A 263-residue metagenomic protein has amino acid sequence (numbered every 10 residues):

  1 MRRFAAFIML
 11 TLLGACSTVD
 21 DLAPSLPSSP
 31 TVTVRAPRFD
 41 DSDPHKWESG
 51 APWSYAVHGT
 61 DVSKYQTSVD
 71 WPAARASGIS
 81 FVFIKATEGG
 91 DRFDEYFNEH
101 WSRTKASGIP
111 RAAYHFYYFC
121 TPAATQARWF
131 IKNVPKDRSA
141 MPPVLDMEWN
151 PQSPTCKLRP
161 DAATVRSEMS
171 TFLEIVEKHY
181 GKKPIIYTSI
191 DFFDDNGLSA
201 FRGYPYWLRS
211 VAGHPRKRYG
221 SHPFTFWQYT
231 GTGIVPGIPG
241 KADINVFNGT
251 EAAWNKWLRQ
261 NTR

Functional and structural regions predicted by a protein language model:
R2-F7: Sec-dependent signal peptide recognition, specifically the positively charged N-region followed immediately by
L10, A76, K136-D137, K178 (+1 more regions): Alpha-helix termination/capping residues and helix-transition junctions
L12-A15: C-terminal motif of bacterial Sec signal peptides marking the signal peptidase cleavage site
D20-G59, F201-R263: Functionally critical loop-and-helix segments that line ligand-binding/catalytic clefts of soluble enzyme domains
P44, P52, A56-T67, I84-T171 (+1 more regions): Substrate-binding cleft of extracellular glycoside hydrolase catalytic domains
A73-S80, A113: Glycine- and small hydrophobic-enriched segments that form the cores of compact globular domains
S80, P110, K183: Residue-level detector of anion-binding/catalytic polar loops
P142-G220: Catalytic domains of cell-wall/extracellular-matrix polysaccharide-remodeling enzymes, centered on de-N-acetylation
